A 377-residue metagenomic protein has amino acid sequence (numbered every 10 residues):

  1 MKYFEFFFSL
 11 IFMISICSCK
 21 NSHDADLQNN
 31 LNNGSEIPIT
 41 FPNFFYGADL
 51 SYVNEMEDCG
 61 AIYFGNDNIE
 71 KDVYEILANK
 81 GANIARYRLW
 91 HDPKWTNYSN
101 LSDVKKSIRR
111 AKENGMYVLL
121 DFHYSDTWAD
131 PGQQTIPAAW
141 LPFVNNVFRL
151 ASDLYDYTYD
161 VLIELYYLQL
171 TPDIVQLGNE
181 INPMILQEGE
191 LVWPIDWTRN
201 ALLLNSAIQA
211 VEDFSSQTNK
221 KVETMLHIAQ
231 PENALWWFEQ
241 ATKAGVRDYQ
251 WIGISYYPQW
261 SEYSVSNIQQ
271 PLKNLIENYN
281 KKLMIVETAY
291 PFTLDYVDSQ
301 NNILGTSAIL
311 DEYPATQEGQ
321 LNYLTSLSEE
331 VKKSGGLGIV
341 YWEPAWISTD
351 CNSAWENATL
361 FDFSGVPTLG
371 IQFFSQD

Functional and structural regions predicted by a protein language model:
I14-P38: Bacterial Sec-dependent N-terminal signal peptides
E36-K106, R110-Y117, H123-L154, G253 (+1 more regions): N-terminal substrate-binding region of glycoside hydrolase catalytic domains
F41-Y46, G81-N83, K112-V118, Y166-D173 (+4 more regions): Short, well-ordered coil/turn segments that N-cap beta-strands
A48, L77, A111, D121 (+6 more regions): Conserved, mostly hydrophobic/aromatic
L50-V53, W90-D92, H123-T127, L177-N182 (+4 more regions): Active-site beta-loop-alpha junctions enriched in small/polar residues
A61, N274, T293-D377: Aromatic-rich peripheral "rim/lid" segments of glycoside hydrolase catalytic domains that contact and position glycan
K71-A78, E212-E223, E232-A308, S328-G336: Glycoside hydrolase catalytic-domain groove-lining segments
N100-D103, D130-K243, R247-Y249, E262-Q270 (+2 more regions): Active-site cleft segment of glycoside hydrolase catalytic domains centered on the general acid/base Glu
